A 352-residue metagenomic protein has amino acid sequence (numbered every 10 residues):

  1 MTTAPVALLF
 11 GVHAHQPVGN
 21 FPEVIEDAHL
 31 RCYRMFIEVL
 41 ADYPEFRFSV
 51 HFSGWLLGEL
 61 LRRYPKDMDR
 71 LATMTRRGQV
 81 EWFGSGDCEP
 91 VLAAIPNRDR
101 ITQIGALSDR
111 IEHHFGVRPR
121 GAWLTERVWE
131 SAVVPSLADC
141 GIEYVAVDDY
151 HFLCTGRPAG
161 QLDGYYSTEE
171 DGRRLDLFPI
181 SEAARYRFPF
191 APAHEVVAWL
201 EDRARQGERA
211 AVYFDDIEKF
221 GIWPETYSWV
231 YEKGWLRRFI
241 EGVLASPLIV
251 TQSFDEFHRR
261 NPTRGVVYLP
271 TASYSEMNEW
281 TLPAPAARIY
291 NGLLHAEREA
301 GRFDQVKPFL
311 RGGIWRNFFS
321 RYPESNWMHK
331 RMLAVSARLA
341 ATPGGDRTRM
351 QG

Functional and structural regions predicted by a protein language model:
M1-R120, R127-P179, A183-Y186, A193-E208 (+1 more regions): Catalytic alpha-helical scaffold of carbohydrate-active enzymes acting on polysaccharides/glycoconjugates
T3-R34, A41-Y43, L162-Y165, D171-L175 (+2 more regions): Active-site and substrate-binding clefts of carbohydrate-active enzymes
R120-T125, F254-H258: Aromatic-lined carbohydrate-recognition surfaces of secreted/lumenal glycan-active proteins
